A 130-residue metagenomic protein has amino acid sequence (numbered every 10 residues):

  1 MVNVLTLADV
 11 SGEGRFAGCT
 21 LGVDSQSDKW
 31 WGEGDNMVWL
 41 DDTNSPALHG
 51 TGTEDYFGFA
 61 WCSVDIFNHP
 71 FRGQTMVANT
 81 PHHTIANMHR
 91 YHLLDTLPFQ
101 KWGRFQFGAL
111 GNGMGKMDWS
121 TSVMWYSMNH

Functional and structural regions predicted by a protein language model:
M1-H130: Beta-strand-centric surfaces of beta-sandwich/beta-rich domains
